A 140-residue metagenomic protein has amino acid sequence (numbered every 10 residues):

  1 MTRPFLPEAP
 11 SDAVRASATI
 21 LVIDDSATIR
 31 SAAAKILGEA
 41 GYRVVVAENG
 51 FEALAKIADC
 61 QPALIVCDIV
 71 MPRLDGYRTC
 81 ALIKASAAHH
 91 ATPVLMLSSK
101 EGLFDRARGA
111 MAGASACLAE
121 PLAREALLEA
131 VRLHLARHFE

Functional and structural regions predicted by a protein language model:
M1-T19, E125-E140: Non-catalytic signal-transmission and effector/linker regions of two-component phosphorelay proteins
S31-E39: Charged docking surfaces used in two-component/phosphorelay signaling
G41-E48, K56: Short hydrophobic/Thr-rich beta-strand motif most characteristic of the beta2 strand and flanking loop of CheY-like
C60-V66: Active-site beta3 strand of CheY-like receiver
M71: Receiver (REC) domain active-site loop signature in two-component systems and cognate sites in sensor histidine kinases
